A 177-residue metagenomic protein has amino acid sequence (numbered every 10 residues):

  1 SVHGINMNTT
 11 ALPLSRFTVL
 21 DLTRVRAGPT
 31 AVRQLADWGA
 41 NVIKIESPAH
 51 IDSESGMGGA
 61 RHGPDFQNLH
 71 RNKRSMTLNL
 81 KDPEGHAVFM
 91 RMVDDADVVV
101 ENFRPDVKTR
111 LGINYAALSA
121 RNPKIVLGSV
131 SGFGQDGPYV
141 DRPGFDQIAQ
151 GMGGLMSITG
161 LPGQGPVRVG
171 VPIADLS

Functional and structural regions predicted by a protein language model:
V2-S177: N-terminal helix-loop segment corresponding to the beta1-alpha1 unit of nucleotide/adenylate-binding folds
